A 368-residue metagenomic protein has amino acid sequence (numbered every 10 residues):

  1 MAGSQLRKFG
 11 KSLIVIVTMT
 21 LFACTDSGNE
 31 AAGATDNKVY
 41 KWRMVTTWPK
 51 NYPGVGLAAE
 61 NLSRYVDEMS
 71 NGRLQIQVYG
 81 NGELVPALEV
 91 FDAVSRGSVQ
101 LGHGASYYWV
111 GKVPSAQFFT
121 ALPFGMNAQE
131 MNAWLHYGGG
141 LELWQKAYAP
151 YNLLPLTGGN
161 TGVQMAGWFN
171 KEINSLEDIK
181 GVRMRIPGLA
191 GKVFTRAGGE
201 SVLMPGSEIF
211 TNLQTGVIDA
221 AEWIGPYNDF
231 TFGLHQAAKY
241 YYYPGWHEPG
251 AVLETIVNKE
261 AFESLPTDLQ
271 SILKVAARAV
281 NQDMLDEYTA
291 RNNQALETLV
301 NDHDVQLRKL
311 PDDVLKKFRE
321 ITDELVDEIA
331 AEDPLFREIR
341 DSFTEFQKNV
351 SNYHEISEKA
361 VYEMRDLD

Functional and structural regions predicted by a protein language model:
A2-L13: Bacterial N-terminal signal peptides that target proteins for export
S12-A23: Bacterial N-terminal signal peptides
M19, G139-L143: Transmembrane alpha-helix boundary/anchor motif
C24-M131, L141, Y148-D368: N-terminal secretory/targeting leader peptides
W134: General nucleic-acid-binding
